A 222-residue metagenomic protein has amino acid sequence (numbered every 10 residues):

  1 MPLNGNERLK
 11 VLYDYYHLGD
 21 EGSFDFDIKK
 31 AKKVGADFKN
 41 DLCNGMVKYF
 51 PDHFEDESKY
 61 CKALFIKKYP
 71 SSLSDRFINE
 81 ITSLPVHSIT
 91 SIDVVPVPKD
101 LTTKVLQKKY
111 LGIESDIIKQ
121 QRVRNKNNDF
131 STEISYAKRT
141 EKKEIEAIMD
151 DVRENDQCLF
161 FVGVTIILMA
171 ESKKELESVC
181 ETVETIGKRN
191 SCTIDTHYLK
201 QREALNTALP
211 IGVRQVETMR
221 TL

Functional and structural regions predicted by a protein language model:
M1-L222: Extended, folded cores of ATP/NTP-driven motor/assembly subunits in large transport and secretion machines
